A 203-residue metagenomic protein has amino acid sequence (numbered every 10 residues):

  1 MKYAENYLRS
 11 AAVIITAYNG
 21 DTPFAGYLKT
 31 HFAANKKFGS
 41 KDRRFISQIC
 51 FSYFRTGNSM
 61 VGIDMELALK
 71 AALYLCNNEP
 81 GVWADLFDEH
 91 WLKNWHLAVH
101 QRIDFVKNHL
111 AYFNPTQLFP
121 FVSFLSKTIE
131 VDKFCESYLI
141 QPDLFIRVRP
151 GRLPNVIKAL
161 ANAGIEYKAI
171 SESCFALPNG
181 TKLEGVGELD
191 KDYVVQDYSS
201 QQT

Functional and structural regions predicted by a protein language model:
M1-E184, E188: Class I Rossmann-like S-adenosyl-L-methionine
G187-Q202: Conserved SAM-binding loop and adjacent beta-strand
